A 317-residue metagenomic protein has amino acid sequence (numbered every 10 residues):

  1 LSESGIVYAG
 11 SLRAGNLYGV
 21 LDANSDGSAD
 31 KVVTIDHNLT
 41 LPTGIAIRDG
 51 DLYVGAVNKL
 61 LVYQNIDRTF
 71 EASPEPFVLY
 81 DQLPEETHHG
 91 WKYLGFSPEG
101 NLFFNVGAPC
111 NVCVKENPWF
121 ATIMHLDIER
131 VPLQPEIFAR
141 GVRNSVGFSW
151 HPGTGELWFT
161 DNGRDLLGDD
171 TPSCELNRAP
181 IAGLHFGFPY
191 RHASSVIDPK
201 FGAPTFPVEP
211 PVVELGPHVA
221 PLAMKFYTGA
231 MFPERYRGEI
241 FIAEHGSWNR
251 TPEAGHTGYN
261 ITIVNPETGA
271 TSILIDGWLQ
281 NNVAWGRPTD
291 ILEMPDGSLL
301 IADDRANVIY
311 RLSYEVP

Functional and structural regions predicted by a protein language model:
S4, W91, A108-V112, P118-P132 (+5 more regions): Beta-propeller domain segments
A9-G10, V54-G55, F103-N105, F159-D161 (+2 more regions): Residue position within the beta-strands of beta-propeller blades
L12, N16-G50: Blade-loop segments of beta-propeller domains
A14, A29, V57, S73 (+4 more regions): A detector of repeated loop/turn-to-beta-strand junctions in beta-rich toroidal repeat architectures
V20-G27, Y63-S73, Y190-F206, T271: Blade/loop signatures of beta-propeller domains
V32, L41-P42, A46-R48, N58-P98 (+3 more regions): Asp-box/WD-like beta-propeller blade repeats and closely related beta-sheet repeat scaffolds
V33-L39, L79-E86, E136-G141, V213-G216 (+1 more regions): Surface loop/turn motifs at the tips and blade-to-blade linkers of beta-strand repeat domains
